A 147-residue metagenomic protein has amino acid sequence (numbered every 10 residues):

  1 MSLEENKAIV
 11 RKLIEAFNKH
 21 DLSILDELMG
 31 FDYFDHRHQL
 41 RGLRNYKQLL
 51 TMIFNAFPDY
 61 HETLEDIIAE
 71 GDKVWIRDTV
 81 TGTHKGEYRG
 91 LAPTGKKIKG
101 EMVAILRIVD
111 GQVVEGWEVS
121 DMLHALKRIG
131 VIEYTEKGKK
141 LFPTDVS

Functional and structural regions predicted by a protein language model:
M1-S147: C-terminal and inter-domain tail/linker signature
